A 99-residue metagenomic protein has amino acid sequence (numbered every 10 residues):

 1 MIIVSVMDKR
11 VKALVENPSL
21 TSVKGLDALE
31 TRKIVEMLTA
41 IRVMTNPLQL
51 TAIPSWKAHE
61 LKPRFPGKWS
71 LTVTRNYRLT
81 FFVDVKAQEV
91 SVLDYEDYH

Functional and structural regions predicted by a protein language model:
M1-L38: Arg/Lys-rich, positively charged N-terminal/basic patches that mediate binding to nucleic acids
I2, S22, N46, K57 (+2 more regions): Glycine-rich, flexible loop/turn motifs
I3, L26-K33, I53, F65 (+2 more regions): Generic, well-ordered alpha-helical segments
M7, E30, I34-M37, K57 (+3 more regions): Amphipathic alpha-helical interface surfaces
T31-T51: Generic amphipathic, hydrophobic interface segment in small proteins and small subunits
T45-W69: A short, surface-exposed loop/turn module that caps and links secondary-structure elements
H59-K62, K68-H99: Enriched for short, Lys/Arg-rich terminal
